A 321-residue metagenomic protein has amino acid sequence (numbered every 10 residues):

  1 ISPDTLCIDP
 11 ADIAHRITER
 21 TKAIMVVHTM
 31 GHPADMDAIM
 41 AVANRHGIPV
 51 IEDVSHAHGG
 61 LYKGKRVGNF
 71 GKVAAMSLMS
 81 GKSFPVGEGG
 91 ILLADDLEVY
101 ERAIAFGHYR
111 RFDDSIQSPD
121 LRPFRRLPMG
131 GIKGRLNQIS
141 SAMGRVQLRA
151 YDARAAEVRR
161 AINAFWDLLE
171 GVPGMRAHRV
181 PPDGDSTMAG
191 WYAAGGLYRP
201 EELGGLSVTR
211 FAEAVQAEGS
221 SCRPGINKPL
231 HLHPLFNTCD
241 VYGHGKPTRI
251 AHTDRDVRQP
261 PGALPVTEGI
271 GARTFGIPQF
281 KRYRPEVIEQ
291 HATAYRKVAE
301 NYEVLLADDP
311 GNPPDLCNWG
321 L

Functional and structural regions predicted by a protein language model:
I1: Adenosine-cofactor binding site in Rossmann-like domains, unifying the SAM/SAH pocket of S-adenosylmethionine-dependent
D4-V86, I91-E98: Active-site phosphate-binding strand-loop segment of PLP-dependent enzymes
A11, H15, A23-V27, M36-A38 (+2 more regions): PLP-dependent aminotransferase class I/II
